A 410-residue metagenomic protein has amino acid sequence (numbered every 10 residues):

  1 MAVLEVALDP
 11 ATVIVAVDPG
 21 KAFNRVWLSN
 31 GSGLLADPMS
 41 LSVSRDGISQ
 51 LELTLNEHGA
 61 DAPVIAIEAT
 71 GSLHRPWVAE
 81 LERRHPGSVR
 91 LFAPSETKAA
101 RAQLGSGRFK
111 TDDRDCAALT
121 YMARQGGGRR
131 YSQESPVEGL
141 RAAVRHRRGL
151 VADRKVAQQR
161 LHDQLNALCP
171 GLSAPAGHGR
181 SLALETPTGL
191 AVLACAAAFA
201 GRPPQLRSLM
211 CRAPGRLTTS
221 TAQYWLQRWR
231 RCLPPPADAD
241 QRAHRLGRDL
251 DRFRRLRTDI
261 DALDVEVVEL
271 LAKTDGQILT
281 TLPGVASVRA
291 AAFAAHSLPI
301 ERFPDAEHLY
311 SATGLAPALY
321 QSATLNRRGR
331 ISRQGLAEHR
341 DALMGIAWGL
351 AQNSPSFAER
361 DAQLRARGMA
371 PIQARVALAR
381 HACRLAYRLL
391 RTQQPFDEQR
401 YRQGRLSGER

Functional and structural regions predicted by a protein language model:
M1-R410: A detector of single, family-specific signature residues that are central to catalytic or substrate-handling motifs
